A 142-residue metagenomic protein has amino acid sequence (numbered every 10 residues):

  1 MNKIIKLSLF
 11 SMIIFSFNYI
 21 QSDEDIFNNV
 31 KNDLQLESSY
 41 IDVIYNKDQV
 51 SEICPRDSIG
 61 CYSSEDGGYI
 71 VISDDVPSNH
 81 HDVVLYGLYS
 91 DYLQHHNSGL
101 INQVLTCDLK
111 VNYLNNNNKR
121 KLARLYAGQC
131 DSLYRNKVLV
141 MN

Functional and structural regions predicted by a protein language model:
M1-S22: Classical Sec-dependent N-terminal signal peptides that target proteins to the secretory pathway
I20-S78: Auxiliary, metal-adjacent structural segments of Zn-dependent hydrolase domains
D23, P77-D82, Q103, K119: Solvent-exposed, acidic/flexible segments
I26, V30, H80-V84, L122 (+1 more regions): Stable alpha-helical elements in mature extracytoplasmic
I41-V43, G87-S90, L109, L114-R120: Short, intrinsically disordered, charge-biased short linear motifs at domain edges
P77-L93: Short alpha-helix carrying the canonical HExxH Zn2+-binding catalytic motif
L88-L105, L109: Catalytic Zn2+-binding segment of zinc metalloproteases
N112-N142: Long, well-structured alpha-helical subdomains associated with metal-dependent extracellular/ecto-lumenal hydrolases
